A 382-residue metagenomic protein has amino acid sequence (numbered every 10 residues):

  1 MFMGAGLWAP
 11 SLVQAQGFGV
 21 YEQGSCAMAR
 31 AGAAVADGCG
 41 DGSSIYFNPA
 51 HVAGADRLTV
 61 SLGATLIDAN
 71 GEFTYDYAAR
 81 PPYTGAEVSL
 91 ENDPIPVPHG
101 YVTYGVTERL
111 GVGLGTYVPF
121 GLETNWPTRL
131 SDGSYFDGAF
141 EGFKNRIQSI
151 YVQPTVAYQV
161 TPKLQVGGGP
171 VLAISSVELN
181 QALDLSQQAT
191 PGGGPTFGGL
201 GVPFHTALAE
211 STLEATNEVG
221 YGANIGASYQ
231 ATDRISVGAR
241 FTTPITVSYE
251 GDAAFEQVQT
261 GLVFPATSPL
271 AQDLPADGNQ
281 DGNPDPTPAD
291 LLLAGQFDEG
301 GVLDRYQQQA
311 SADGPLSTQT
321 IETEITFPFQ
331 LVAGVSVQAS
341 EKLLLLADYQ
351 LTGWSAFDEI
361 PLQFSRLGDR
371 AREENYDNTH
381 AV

Functional and structural regions predicted by a protein language model:
M1-G4, L114: Sec-dependent N-terminal signal peptides
G4-G6, G168: Small side chains
A9-P10: N-terminal signal peptide c-region/cleavage motif recognized by signal peptidases
Q14-Q23, A27-A31, V35, R57 (+2 more regions): Outer-membrane beta-barrel porins/channels
Q16, A31-A33, D41, I45-V52 (+2 more regions): Short secondary-structure capping/turn segments at boundaries of alpha-helices and beta-strands
G32-D41, A69-D93: Surface-exposed strand-loop-strand hairpins of Gram-negative outer-membrane beta-barrel proteins
C39-I67: N-terminal, post-signal-peptide region of Sec/Tat-exported proteins
